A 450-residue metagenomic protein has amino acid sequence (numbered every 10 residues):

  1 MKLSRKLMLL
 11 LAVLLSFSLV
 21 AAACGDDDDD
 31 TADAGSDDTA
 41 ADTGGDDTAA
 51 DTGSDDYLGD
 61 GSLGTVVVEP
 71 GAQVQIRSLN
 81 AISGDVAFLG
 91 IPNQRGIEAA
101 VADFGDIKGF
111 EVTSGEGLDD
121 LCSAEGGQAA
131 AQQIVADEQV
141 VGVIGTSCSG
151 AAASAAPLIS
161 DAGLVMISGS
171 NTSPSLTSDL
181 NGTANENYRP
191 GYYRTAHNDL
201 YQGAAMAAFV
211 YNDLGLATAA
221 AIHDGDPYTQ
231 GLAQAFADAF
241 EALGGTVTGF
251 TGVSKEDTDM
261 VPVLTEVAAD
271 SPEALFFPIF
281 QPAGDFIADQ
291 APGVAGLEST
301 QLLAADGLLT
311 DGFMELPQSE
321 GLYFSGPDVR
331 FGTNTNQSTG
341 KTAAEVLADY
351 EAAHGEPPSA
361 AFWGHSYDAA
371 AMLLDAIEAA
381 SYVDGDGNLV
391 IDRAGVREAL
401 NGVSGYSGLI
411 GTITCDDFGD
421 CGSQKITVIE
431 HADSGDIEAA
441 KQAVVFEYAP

Functional and structural regions predicted by a protein language model:
S18-A23: C-terminal motif of bacterial Sec signal peptides marking the signal peptidase cleavage site
G25-D27: Bacterial signal peptide processing site
A50-L63, V67, V74, E320 (+1 more regions): Solvent-exposed, acidic/polar segments of extracytosolic/periplasmic ligand-binding ectodomains
S54-E98, F104, G117-E125, S147-C148 (+3 more regions): Extracytoplasmic "Venus flytrap"
G61, V140-T251, T300-P327: Extracytoplasmic ligand/sensor domains, especially the bilobed periplasmic-binding protein
G61-S62, F88-G96, D103-N181, V253-M260 (+2 more regions): Beta-alpha junction/loop-to-helix N-cap segments that form part of ligand/metal-binding clefts
A288-Y367, A380-S381, A439, A443-A449: Extracellular/periplasmic periplasmic-binding protein-like sensory domains
Y350-W363, L374-E438: Segments of small-molecule ligand-sensing domains
